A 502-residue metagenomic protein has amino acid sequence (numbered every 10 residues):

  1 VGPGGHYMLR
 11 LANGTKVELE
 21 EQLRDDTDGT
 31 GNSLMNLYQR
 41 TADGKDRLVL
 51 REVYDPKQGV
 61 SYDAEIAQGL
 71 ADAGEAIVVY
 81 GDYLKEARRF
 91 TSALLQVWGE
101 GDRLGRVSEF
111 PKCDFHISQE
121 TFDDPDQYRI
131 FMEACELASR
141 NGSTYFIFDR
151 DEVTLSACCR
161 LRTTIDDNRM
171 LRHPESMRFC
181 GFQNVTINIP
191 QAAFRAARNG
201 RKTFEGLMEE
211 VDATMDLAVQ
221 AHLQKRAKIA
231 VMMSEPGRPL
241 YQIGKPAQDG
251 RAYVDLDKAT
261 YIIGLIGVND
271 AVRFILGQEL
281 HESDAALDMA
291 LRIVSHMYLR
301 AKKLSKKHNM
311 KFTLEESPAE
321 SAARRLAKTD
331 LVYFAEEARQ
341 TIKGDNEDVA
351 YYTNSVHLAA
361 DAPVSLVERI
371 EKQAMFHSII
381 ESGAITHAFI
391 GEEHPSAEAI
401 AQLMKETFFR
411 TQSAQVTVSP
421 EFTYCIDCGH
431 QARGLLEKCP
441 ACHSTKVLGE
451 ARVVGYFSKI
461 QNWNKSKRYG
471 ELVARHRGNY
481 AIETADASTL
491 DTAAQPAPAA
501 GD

Functional and structural regions predicted by a protein language model:
V1, D257, I263-G264, I460 (+1 more regions): Core of folded catalytic or high-affinity ligand/protein-binding domains in predominantly eukaryotic proteins
V1-D257, Q278-E279, S283-P440, S444 (+1 more regions): Conserved catalytic cores of very large enzyme subunits
L48, P190, Y261, R452-Q461: Flexible, active-site-adjacent loop/turn segments at secondary-structure boundaries
Y261-F274, S295, R452: Contiguous, well-ordered alpha-helical segments that form the cores/surfaces of helical PPI scaffolds
V272-I275, E392, T407, V453-I460: Generic structural signal for hydrophobic core residues of well-folded globular domains
F274, R325, F409, V454 (+1 more regions): N-terminal leader/targeting segments
T423-C442, G455-D502: Intrinsic, low-complexity terminal and presequence regions
